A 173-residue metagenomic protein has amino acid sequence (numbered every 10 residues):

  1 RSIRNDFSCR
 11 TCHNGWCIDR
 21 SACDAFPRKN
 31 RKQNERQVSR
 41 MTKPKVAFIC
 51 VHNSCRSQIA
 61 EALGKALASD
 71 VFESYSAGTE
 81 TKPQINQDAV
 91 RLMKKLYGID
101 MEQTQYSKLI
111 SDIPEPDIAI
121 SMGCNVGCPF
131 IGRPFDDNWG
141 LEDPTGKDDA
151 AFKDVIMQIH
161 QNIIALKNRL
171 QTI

Functional and structural regions predicted by a protein language model:
R1-R40: Alpha-helical transmembrane segments of multi-pass small-molecule/ion transporters
M41-I173: Short polar/charged helix/loop
